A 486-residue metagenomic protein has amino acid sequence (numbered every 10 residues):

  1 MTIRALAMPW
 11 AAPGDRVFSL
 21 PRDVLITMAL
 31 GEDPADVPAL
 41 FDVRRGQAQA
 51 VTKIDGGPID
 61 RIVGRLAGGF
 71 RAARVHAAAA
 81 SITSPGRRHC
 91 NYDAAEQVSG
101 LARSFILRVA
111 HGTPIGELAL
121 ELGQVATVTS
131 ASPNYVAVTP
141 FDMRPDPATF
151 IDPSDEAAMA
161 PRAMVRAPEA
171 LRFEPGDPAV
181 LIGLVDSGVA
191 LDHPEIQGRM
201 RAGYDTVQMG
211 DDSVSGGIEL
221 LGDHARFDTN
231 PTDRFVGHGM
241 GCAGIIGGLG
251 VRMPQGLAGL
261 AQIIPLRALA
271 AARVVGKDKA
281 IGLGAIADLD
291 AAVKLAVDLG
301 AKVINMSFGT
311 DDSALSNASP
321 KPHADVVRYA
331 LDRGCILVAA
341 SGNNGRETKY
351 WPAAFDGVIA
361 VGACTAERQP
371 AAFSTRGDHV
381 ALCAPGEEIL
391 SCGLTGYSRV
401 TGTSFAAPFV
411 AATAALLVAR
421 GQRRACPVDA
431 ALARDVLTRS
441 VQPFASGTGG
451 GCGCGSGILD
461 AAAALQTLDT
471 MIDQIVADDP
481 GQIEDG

Functional and structural regions predicted by a protein language model:
T2-R144, P178: Inhibitory N-terminal propeptides of secreted protease zymogens
L25, F105-I106, I182-L184, G244 (+6 more regions): Structural recognition of the beta-strand scaffold that forms the well-ordered cores of secreted hydrolase catalytic
T83-I106, L120-L181, V189, P194-Q197 (+3 more regions): Protease zymogen maturation seam
E169-Y204, G210-G284, A354-G357, E367-Q369 (+2 more regions): Subtilisin-like serine protease catalytic core
L171-D177, R234, Q255-A258, K279-N305 (+5 more regions): Mature extracellular/periplasmic domains of secretome proteins
D186, V207-D211, C335, Y350-Q422: Extracellular S/T/G-rich loop segment that most often corresponds to the catalytic His/Ser-adjacent loop
L191, N343-T348: Active-site environment of divalent metal-dependent phosphoester hydrolases
K294-S307, V358, A372, G421-G486: C-terminal subdomain of the subtilisin-like protease fold in secreted/lumenal serine endopeptidases
